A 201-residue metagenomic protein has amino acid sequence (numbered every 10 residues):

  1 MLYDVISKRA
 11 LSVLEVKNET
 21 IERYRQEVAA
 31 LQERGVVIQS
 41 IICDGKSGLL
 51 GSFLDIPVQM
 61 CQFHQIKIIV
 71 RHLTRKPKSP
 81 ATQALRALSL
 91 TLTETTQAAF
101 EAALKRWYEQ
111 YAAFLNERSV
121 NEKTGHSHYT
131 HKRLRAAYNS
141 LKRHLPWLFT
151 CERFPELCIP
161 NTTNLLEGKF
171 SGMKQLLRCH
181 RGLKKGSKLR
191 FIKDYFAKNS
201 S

Functional and structural regions predicted by a protein language model:
M1-S40, S47, G51, D55 (+2 more regions): RNase H-like nuclease fold core
R9, L49, I69, G172-M173: Hydrophobic positions within alpha-helical membrane elements
E19, S79, H180-G182: A short hydrophobic/aromatic micro-motif that marks alpha-helical segments and, especially, helix-coil
E33-S47, F53, R86-S201: Acidic/histidine-rich catalytic cores and adjacent linkers of DNA breakage/strand-transfer/modification proteins
S40-R86: Conserved beta-strand -> loop -> alpha-helix junction used to position metal-binding or nucleic-acid-contacting
